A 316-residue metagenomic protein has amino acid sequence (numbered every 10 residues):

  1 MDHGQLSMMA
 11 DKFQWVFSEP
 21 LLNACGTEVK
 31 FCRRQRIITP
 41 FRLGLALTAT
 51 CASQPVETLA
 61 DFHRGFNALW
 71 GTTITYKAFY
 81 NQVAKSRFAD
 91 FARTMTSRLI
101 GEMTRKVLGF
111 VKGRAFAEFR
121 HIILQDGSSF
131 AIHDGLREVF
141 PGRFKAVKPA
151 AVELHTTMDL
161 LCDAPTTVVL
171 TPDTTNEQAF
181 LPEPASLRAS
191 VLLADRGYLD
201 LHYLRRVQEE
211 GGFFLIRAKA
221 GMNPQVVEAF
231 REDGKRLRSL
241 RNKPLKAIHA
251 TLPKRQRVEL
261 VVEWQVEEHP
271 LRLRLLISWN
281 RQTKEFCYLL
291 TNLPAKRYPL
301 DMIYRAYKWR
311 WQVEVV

Functional and structural regions predicted by a protein language model:
M1-L59, G65, I74, A78-N81 (+5 more regions): Single, function-defining residue in the core of a domain
G71: Long, low-complexity, charge-dense
T104-V111: Primarily marks folded extracellular/lumenal domains of secretory and cell-surface proteins
